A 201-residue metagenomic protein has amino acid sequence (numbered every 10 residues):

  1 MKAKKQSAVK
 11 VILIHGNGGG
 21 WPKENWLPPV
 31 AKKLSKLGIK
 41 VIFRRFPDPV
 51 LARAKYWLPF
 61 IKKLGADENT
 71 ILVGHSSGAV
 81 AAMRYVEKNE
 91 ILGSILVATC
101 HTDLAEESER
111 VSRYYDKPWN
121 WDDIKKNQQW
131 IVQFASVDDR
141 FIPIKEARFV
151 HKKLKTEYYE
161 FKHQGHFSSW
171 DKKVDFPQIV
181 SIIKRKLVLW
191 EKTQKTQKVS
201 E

Functional and structural regions predicted by a protein language model:
K2-V50: Short, surface-exposed "cap/lid" segments of acyl-processing enzymes
G16, F46-P49, I95-L104: Active-site nucleophile loop of the alpha/beta-hydrolase fold
A52, Q164-F176: Catalytic histidine-centered segment of alpha/beta-hydrolase-like enzymes
V73-A82: Gly/Ala-rich beta-loop-alpha elbow adjacent to hydrolase catalytic centers
N127-Q128, V132-A135, D139: Short beta-strand/loop motif that positions the catalytic acidic residue of the alpha/beta-hydrolase fold
R140-E146: Conserved alpha/beta-hydrolase "acid-adjacent" motif
H151-S168: Catalytic histidine neighborhood in serine/cysteine hydrolases with alpha/beta-hydrolase-type architecture
K172-E201: Catalytic active-site module of serine/aspartate enzymes centered on a nucleophile-bearing elbow/loop
